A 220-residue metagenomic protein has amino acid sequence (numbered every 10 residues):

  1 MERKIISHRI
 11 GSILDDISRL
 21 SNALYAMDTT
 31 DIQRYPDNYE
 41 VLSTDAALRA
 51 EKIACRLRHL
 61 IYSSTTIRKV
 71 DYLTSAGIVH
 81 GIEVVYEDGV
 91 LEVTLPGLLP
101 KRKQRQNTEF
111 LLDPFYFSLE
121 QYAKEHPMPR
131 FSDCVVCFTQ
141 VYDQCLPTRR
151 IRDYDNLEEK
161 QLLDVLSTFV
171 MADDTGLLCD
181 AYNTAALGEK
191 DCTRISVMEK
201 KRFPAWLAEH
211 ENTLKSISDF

Functional and structural regions predicted by a protein language model:
M1-I67, D71, A76-G81, Y86-G89: N-terminal targeting/trafficking signals and adjacent low-complexity tails
E83-E87, P127-S132, L187: Short glycine/proline-enriched loop/turn "hinge" motifs that connect secondary-structure elements and lie
E83-L99, C137-Y142: Short amphipathic
D88-V90, Q104-E109: Long, charged, low-complexity intrinsically disordered regions
G89, S132-C134, D191-T193: Residues at beta-strand starts and edge strands
E109-T139, Q144-C145: An N-terminal amphipathic alpha-helical segment
Y142-A186: Short, hydrophobic/π-rich interface segment
T175-D219: C-terminal edge-of-domain segments
